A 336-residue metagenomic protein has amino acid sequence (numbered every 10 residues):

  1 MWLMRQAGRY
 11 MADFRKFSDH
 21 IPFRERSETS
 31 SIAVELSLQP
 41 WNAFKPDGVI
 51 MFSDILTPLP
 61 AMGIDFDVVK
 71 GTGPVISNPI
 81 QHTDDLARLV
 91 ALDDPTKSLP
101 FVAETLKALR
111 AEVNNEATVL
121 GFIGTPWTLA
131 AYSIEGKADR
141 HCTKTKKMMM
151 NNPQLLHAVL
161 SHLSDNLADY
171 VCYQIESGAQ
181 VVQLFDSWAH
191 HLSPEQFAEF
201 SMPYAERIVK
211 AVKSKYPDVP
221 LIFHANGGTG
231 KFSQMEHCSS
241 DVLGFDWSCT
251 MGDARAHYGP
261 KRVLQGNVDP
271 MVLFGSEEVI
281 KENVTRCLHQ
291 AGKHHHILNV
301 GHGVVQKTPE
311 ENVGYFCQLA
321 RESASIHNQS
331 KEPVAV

Functional and structural regions predicted by a protein language model:
M1-A7, N42, P46-I76, T96-H141: Glycine-rich, aromatic-flanked loop segments that form ligand/cofactor-binding clefts across common enzyme folds
M1-G71, K281, H289-G292, E310-V336: N-terminal basic, low-complexity leaders that serve as flexible interaction/assembly modules and, when applicable, as
R15-K16, H20-I32, D85-K107, A111-E112: Basic, amphipathic N-terminal segments that precede the first structured/catalytic domain
F17-H20, F66-D93, C142-K147, M251: Glycine-/small-residue-rich beta-strand-loop submotif within the FAD-binding core of flavoenzymes
T29, H82-T83, H141, S276: Intrinsic-disorder/low-complexity, polar/charged segments
Q39, A43, D47-I50, P60 (+6 more regions): Intrinsic structural disorder
G48-K70, N78, A87-P95, G178-A198 (+1 more regions): Glycine-rich, proline-tolerant flexible connector loops at the mouths of alpha/beta enzymes
S98-V336: Active-site loop segments of alpha/beta catalytic cores
